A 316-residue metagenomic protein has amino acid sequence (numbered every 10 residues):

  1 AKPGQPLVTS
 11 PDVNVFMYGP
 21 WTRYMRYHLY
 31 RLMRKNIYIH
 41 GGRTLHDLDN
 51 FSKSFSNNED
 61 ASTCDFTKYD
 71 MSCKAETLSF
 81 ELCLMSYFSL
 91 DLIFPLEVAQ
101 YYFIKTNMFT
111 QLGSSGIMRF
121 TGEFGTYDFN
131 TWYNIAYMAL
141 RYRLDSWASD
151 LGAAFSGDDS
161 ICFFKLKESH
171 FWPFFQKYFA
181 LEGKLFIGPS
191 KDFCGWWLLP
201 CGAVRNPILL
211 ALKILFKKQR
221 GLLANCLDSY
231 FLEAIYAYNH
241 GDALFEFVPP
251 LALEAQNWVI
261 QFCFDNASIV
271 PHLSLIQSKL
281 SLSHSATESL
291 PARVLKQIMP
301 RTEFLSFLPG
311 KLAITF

Functional and structural regions predicted by a protein language model:
A1-P6, M108-L112, A211-Q219: Short amphipathic alpha-helical segments and their helix-coil junctions
A1-R34, L112-R143: Conserved pre-motif C helix in the palm subdomain of viral-like polymerases
V8-M71, T126: Active-site-proximal segment of RNA-dependent polymerases
Y30-N50, D145-G157, N206-K213: Short alpha-helical "patches" and their helix-cap loops
I37-L45, D91-F103, L181-D192: A generic structural motif
N57-S156, I161-L166, F171: Conserved polymerase palm-domain catalytic core
F164-F216, E254: Polymerase palm active-site segment centered on the conserved acidic dipeptide of motif C
L223-F316: C-terminal, non-catalytic extensions of nucleic-acid polymerases
